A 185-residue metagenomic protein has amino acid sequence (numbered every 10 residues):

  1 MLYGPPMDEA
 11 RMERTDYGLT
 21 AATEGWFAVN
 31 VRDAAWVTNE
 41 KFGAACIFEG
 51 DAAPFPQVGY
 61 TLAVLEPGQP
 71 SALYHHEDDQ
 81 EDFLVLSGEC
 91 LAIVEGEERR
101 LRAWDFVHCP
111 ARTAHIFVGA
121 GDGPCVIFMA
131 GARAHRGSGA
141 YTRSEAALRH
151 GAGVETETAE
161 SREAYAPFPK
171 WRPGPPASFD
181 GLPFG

Functional and structural regions predicted by a protein language model:
M1-Q57, E145-G185: A short, N-terminal "cap"/entry segment at the start of jelly-roll beta-barrel domains of the cupin/DSBH fold
K41-F48, T61-E77, A111: Conserved short histidine dyad/triad with adjacent acidic residue
Q57, L62-P67, H75-V94, G131-A134: Short, conserved beta-strand element in jelly-roll/cupin
D82, G96-R112: Short acidic-glycine-tyrosine-enriched beta hairpin
L91, A111-G137: Ligand-binding loop in jelly-roll beta-barrel domains
H135-A140, H150: A short beta-to-alpha transition loop/helix N-cap that caps and shapes the active-site region
